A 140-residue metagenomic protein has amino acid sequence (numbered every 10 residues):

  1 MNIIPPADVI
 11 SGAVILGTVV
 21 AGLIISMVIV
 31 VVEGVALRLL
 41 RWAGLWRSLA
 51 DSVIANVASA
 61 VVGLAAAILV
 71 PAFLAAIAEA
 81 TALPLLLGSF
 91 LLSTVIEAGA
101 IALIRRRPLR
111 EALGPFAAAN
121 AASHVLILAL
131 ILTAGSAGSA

Functional and structural regions predicted by a protein language model:
M1-L16, G138-A140: Short, strongly hydrophobic alpha-helical membrane anchors
I15-T18, I68-I96: Short alpha-helical packing/oligomerization segments
S26-A43, D51-S52, F90-S93, A98-A119: A structural feature that tracks compact, well-ordered secondary-structure segments with a strong bias toward
S52-F73: A generic, lipid-embedded transmembrane alpha helix
N56, L86, A119-N120: Alpha-helical membrane-spanning segments of integral membrane proteins, especially the hydrophobic core of TM bundles
A60-V62, N120-L128: Aromatic-anchored segments of alpha-helical transmembrane domains
I127-A140: Juxtamembrane boundary at the C-terminal end of a transmembrane helix
